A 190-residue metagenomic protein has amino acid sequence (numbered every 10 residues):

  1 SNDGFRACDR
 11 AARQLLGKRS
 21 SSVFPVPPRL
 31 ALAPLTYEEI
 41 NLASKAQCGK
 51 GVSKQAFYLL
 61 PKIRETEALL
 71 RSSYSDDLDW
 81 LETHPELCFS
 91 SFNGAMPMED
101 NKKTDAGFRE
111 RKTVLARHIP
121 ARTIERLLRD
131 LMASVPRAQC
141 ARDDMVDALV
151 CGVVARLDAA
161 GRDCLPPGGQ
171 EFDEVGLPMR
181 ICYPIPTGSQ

Functional and structural regions predicted by a protein language model:
S1-Q190: RNase H-like (RuvC/DEDD) metal-dependent nuclease/polynucleotide-processing core
